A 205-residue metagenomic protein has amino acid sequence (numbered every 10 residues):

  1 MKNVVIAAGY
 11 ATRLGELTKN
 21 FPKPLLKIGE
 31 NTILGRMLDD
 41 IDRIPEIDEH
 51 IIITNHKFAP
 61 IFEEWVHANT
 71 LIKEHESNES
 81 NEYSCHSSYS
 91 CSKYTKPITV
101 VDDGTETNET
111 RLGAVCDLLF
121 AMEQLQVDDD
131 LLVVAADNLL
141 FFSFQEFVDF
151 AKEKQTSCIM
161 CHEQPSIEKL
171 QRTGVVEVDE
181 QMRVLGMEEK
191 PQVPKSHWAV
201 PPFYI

Functional and structural regions predicted by a protein language model:
K2-V5, R13, K27, N31-A135 (+2 more regions): Conserved N-terminal catalytic core of the sugar/cofactor nucleotidyltransferase
V4-I6, N108, K169, S196-H197: Short, flexible coil/turn micro-motifs enriched in small/turn-prone residues
G9: Conserved phosphate-binding and hydrolysis motifs of nucleotide-dependent enzymes
R13, P24, G186: Conserved beta-strand positions that form and line the central face of beta-propeller blades
T18, P45, V66, E188-P191: Short, flexible helix/strand-to-coil boundary loops that buttress conserved ligand/catalytic motifs in alpha/beta
K19-K23: Short alpha-helical oligomerization interface
L25, V100, S157-I159: Conserved beta-strand scaffold positions in the cores of enzyme catalytic domains, especially in NTP/NDP-utilizing
F141-I205: Conserved core of the sugar-phosphate nucleotidyltransferase
